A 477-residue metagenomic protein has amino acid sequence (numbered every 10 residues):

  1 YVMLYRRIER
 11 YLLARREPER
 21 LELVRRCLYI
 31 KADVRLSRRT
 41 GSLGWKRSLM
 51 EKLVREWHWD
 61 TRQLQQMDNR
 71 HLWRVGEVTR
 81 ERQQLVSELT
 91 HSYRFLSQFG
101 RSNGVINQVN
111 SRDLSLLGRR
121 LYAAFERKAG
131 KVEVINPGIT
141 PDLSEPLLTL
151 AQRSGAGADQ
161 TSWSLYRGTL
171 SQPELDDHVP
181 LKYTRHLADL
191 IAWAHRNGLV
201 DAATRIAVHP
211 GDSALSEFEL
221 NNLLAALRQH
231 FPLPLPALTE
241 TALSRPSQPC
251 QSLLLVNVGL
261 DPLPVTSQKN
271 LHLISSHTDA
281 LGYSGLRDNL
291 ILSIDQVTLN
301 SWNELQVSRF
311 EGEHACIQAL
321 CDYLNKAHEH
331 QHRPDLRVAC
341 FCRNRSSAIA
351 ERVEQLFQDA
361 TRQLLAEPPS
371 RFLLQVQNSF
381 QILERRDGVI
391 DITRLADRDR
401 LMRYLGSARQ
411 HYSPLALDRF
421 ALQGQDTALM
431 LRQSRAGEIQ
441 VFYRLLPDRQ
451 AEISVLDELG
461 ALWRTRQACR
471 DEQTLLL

Functional and structural regions predicted by a protein language model:
Y1-E17: Structured mid-domain segments that build the active-site/substrate or prosthetic-cofactor binding neighborhood
R6-E9, E22-S37: Short, hydrophobic/amphipathic alpha-helical patches that form generic packing surfaces within helical domains
E22-R25, E51, W73-R80: C-terminal subdomain of alpha/beta-hydrolase-fold enzymes, centered on the catalytic histidine and its supporting
V34, L43-S48, K52, R432-Q433 (+1 more regions): Extended, well-ordered protein cores
R39-L43, Q65: Structured alpha-helical bundle/scaffold domains in large eukaryotic membrane-trafficking regulators
L49-R62: Eukaryote-specific, cytoplasm-facing alpha-helical/coiled-coil scaffolding segments in long proteins
E56, H91-L477: Long C-terminal appendages of very large multidomain proteins
Q65-Q108: Eukaryote-biased recognition of C-terminal alpha-helical segments
